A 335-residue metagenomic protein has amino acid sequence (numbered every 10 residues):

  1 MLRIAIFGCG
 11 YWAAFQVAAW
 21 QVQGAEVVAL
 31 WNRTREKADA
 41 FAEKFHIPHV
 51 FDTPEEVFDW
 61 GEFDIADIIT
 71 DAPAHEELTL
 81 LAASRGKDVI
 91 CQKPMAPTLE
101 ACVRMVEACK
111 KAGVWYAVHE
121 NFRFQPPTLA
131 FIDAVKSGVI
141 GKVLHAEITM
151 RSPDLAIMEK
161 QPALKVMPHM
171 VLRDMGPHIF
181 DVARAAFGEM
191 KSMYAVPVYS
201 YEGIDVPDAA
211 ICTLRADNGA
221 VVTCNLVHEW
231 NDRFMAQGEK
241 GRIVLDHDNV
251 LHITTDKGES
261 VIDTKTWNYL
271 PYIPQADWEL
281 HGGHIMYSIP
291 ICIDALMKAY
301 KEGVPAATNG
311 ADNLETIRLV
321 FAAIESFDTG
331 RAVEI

Functional and structural regions predicted by a protein language model:
M1, A25, I65-T70, A295-I335: C-terminal helix-rich "cap/oligomerization" subdomain common to oxidoreductases
M1-F45: N-terminal Rossmann-like dinucleotide-binding module
I6, T34, F45-A108: Beta-loop-alpha module in the N-terminal Rossmann-like domain of NAD(P)-dependent dehydrogenases, especially those
F51, I90-C91, Y116-V118, E147 (+2 more regions): Hydrophobic residues in well-ordered beta-strands that form the structural core
R104-N121, G141-H145: Rossmann-fold dehydrogenase core element
N121, K240-A311, I335: C-terminal glycine/acidic-rich active-site capping loop/insertion
F122-G203, G330: Predominantly a Rossmann-like dinucleotide-binding segment in NAD(P)-dependent oxidoreductases
D174, F180-T254, P290-V304, A322: Contiguous beta-strand/loop segments that form the cofactor/metal-binding neighborhood of enzyme cores
